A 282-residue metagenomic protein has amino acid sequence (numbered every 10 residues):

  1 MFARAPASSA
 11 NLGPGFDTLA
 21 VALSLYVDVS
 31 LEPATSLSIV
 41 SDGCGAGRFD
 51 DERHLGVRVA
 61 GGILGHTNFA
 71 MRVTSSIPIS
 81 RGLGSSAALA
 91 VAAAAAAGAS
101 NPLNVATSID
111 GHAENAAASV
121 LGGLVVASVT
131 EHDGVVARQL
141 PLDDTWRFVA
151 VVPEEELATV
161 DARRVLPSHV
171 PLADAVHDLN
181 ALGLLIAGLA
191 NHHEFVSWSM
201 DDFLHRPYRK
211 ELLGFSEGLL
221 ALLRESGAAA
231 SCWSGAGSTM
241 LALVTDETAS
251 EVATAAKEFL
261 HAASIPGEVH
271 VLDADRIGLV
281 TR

Functional and structural regions predicted by a protein language model:
M1-R81, A99, R276-I277, R282: ATP-binding N-lobe of GHMP and related small-molecule kinases
R4-P6, A22, R72-T74, S119-L121 (+3 more regions): Short beta-strand segments
D17-A20, T107-I109, A113-A117, V135-P141 (+2 more regions): A generic local secondary-structure boundary/capping motif
L25, T35, G123, V152-L157 (+3 more regions): Glycine-rich beta-alpha junction loops
G65-V136: Gly/Ser-rich oxyanion-binding loop with an adjacent helix/lid that shapes the negatively charged ligand pocket
G98, V129, P153, A242-D246: Short beta-strand-to-loop capping motifs
A150-E211: Active-site rim beta-loop-alpha module in soluble metabolic enzymes
G188-R282: Glycine-rich, charge-dense phosphate/pyrophosphate-binding loop(s) and the adjacent flexible "lid"/catalytic subdomain
